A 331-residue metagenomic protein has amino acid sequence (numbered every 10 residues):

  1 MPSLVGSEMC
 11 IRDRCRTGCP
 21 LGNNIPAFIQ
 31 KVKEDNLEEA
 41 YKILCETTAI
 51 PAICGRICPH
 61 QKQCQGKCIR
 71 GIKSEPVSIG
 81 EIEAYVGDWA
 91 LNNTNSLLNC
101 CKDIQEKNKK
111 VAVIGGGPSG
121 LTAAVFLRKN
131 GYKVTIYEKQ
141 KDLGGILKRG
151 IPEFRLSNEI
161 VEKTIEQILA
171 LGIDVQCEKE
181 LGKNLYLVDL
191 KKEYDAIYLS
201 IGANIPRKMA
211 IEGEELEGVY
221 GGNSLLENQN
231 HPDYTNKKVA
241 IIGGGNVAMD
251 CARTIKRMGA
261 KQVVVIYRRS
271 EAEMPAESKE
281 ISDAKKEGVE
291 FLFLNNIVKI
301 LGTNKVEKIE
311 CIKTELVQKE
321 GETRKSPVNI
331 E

Functional and structural regions predicted by a protein language model:
M1-G6, I11: Single conserved hydrophobic/aromatic residue that forms the stacking wall/gate of nucleotide- or nucleobase-binding
F28, I53-R56, K62-I114, N130 (+3 more regions): FAD-binding core/adjacent interface of flavoenzyme oxidoreductases
A49, G117-P118, D142, G245-V247: Residue-level detector of alpha-helix initiation sites
K110-T135, A248-K256: N-terminal Rossmann-like FAD-binding beta1-loop-alpha1 element of flavoenzymes
Y132-K148, V264-A272: Glycine-rich FAD pyrophosphate-binding loop
E159-R207, G218-H231, M258-E331: A Rossmann-like FAD-binding core segment of flavoenzymes
K238-V263: Predominantly flavin-linked oxidoreductase catalytic cores and closely associated redox partners
